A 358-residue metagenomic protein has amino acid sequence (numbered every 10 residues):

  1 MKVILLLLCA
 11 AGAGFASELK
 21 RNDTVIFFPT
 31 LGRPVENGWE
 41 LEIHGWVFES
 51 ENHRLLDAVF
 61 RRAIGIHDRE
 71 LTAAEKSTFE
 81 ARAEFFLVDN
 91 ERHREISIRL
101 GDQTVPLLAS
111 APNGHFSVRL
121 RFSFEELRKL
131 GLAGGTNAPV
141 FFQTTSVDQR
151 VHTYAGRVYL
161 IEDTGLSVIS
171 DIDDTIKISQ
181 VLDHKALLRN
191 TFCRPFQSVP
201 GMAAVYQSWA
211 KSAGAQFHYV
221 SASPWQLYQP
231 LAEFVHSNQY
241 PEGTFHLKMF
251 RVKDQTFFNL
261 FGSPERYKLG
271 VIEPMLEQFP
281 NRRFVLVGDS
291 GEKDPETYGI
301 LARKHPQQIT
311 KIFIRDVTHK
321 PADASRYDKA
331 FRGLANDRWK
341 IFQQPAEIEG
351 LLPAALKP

Functional and structural regions predicted by a protein language model:
V3-G12: Sec-dependent N-terminal signal peptides
G14-Y159, E347-G350, A354-P358: Intrinsically disordered, serine/threonine/proline
S17-K20, S223-P358: C-terminal cap/substrate-recognition subdomain and adjoining C-terminal extension of metal-dependent phosphatase-like
R150-V168, I172, K185-A186: Short beta-strand elements
L166-V181, Y298: Asp-based phosphoryl-transfer active-site loop
K177, L182-V199: Metal-dependent phosphoesterase signature
F192-A215, W225-Q229: Short, acidic loop-to-helix structural element flanking the phosphoryl-transfer center in phosphate-processing enzymes
A210-H218, E277-F284: Short, surface-exposed connector motifs at secondary-structure boundaries
